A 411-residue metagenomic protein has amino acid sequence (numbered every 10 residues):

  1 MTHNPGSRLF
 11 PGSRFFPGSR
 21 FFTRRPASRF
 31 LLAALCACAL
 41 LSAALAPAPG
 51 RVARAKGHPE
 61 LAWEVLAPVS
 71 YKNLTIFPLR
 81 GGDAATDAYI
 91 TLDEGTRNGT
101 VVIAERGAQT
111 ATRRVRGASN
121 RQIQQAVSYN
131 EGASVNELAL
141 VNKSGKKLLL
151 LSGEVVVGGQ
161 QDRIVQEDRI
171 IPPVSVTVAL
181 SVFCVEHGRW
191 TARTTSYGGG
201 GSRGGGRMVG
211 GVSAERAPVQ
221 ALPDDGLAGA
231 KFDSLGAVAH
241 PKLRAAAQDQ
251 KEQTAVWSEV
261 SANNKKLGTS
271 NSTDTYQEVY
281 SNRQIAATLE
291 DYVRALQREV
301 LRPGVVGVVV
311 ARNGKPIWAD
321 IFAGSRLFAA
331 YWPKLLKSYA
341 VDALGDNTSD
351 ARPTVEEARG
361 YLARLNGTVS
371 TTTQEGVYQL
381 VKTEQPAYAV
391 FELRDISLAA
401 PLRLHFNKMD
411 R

Functional and structural regions predicted by a protein language model:
M1-R25: N-terminal secretory signal peptides that target proteins for export/translocation
R8, S28-A33: Sec-dependent signal peptide recognition, specifically the positively charged N-region followed immediately by
A33-S42: Bacterial N-terminal signal peptides
P47-L148, G153-R411: Intrinsically disordered, low-complexity segments enriched in small/polar residues
